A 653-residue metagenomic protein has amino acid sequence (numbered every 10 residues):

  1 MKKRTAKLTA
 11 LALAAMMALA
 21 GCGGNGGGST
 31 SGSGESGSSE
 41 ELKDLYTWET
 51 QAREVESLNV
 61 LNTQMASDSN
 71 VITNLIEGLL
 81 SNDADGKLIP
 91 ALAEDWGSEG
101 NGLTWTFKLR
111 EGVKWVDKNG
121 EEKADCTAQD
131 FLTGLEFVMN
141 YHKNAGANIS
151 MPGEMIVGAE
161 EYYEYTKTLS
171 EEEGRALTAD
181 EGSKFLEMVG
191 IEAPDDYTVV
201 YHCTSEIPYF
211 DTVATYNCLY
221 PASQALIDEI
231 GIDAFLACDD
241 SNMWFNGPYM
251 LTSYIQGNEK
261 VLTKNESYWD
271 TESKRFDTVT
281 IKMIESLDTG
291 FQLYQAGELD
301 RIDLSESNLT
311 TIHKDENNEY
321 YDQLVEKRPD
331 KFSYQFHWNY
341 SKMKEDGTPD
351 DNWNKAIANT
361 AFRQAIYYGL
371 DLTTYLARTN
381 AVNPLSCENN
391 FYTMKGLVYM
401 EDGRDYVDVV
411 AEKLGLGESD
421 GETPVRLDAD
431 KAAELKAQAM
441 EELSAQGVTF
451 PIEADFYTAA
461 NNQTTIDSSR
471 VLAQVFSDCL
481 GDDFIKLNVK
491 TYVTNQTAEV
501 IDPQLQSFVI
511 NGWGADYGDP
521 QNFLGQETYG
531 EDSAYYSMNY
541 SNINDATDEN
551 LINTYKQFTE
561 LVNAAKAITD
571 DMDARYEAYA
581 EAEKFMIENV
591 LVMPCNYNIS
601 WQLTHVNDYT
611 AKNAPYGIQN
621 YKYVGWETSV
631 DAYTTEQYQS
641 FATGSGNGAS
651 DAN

Functional and structural regions predicted by a protein language model:
A18-G21: C-terminal motif of bacterial Sec signal peptides marking the signal peptidase cleavage site
E49-G100, W244: N-terminal lobe/hinge region of extracytoplasmic solute-binding protein
A84, T168-T178, K184-M188, P194-Y197 (+2 more regions): Gly/Pro-rich hinge or "lid" segments in bacterial periplasmic/extracellular proteins
E94-G158, V200, G290-L293, W353-A358 (+1 more regions): Aromatic- and charge-enriched surface segment that lines or borders ligand/interaction sites
Y216, I230-D240, S267-D315: Ligand-site clamp/hinge motif
Q256, P384, S419-A515, L551-T554 (+1 more regions): Ligand/substrate-recognition segments at binding pockets and active sites
S307-A429, E549-N553, N589-T604: Local pocket/hinge segments that shape ligand/substrate recognition
Y367-D408, A460, T464-Q474, I501-N653: Detector for C-terminal structural segments
